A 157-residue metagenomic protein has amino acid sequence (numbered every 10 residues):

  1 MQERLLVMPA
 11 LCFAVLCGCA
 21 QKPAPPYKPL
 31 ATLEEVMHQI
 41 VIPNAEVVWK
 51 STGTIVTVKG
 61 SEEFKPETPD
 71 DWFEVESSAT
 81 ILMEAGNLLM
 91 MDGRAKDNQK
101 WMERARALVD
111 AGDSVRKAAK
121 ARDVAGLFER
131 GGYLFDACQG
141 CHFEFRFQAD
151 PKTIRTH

Functional and structural regions predicted by a protein language model:
M1-P9: Bacterial N-terminal signal peptides that target proteins for export
V7, F13, P43, P66 (+2 more regions): Generic detection of intrinsically disordered/low-complexity segments and helix-coil linkers/edges
F13, G132-F135: Processing junctions and N-termini across compartments
V15-G18: C-terminal motif of bacterial Sec signal peptides marking the signal peptidase cleavage site
Q21-Y133, D150-H157: Extracytoplasmic c-type cytochrome modules immediately beyond a signal peptide or single-pass transmembrane anchor
L134-F145: The canonical Cys-X-X-Cys-His
